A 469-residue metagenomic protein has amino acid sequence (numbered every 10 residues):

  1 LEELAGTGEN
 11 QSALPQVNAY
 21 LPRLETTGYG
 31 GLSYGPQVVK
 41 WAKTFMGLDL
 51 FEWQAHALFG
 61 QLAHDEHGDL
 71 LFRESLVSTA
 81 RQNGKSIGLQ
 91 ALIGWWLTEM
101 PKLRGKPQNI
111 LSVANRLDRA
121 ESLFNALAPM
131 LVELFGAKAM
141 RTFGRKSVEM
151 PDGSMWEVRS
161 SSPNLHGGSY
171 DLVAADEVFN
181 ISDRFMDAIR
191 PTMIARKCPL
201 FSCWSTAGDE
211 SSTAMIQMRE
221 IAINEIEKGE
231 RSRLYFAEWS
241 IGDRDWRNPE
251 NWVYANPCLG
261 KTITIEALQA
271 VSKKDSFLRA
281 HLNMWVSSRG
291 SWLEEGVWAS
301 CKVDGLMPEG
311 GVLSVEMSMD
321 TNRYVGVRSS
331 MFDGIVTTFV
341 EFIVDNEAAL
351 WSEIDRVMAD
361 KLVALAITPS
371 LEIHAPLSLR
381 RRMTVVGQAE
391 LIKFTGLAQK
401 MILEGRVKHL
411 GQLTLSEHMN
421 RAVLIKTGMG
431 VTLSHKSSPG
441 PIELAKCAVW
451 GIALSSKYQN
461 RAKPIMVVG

Functional and structural regions predicted by a protein language model:
L1-E74, I241-G242, W252-Y254: N-terminal accessory segments
E3, T7-Q16, L24, Q37-W41 (+3 more regions): C-terminal nuclease/phosphodiesterase catalytic domains that cleave nucleic-acid phosphodiester bonds
G68-I93: Walker A/P-loop
K106-L127: Conserved Walker A/P-loop ATP-binding site and its immediately adjacent core in helicase/helicase-like ATPase domains
E121-D171: Inter-Walker segment of RecA-like/P-loop motor cores
M130, M150-G153, S300-K302, D320-P369: Nucleic-acid-processing active sites and adjacent nucleic-acid-binding tracks, predominantly divalent metal-dependent
K138, S182-T262, A349, G387: ASCE P-loop NTPase helicase motor core
W239-V315: ATPase catalytic-site recognition across NTP-hydrolyzing enzymes
